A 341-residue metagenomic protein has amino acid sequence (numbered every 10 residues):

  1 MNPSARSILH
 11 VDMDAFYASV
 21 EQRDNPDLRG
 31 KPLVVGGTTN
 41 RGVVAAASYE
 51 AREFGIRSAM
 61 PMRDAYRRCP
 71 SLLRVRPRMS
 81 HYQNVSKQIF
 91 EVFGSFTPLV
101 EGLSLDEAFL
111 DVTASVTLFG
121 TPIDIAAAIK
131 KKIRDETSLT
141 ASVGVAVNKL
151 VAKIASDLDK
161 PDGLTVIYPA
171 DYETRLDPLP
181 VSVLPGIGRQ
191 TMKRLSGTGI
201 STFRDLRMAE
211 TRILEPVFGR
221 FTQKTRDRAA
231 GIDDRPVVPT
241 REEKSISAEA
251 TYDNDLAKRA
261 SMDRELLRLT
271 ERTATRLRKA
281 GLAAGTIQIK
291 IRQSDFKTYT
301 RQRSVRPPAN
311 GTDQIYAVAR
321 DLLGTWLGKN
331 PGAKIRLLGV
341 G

Functional and structural regions predicted by a protein language model:
M1-T225, V237, T275: Gly/Gly-Pro- and Ser/Thr-rich, intrinsically disordered tail segments characteristic of DNA damage-repair and tolerance
N2-P3, H10, V183, T191-I335: DNA-contacting surface of Y-family translesion DNA polymerases
